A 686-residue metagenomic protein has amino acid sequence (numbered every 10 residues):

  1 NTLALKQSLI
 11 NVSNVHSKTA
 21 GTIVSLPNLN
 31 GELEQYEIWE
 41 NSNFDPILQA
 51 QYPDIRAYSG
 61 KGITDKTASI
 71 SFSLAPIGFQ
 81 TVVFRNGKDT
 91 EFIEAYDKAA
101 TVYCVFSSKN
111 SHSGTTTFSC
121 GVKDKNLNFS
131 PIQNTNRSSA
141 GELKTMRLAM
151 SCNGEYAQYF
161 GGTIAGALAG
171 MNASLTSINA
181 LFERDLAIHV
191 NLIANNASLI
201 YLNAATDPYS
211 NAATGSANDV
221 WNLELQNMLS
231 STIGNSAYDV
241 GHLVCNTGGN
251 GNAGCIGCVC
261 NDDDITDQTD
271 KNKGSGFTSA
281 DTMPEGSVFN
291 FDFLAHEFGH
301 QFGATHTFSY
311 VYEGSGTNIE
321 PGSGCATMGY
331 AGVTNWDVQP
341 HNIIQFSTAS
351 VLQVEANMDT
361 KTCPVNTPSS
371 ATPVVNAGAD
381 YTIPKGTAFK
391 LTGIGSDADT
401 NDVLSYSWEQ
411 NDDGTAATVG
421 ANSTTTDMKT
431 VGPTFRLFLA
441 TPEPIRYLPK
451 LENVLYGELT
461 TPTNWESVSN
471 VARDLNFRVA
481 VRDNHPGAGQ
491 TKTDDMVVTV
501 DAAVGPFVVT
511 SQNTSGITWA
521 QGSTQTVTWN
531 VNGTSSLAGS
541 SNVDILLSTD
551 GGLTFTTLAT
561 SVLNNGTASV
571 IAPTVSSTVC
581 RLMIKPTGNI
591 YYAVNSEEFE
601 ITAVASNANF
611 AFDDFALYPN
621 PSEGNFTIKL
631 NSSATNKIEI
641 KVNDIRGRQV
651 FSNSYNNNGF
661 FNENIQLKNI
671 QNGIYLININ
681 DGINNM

Functional and structural regions predicted by a protein language model:
N1-V220, G393, Y406: Zymogen propeptides/activation segments of proteases
S138-A480, G487-D494: Extracellular (secreted or membrane-anchored) zinc-dependent metallopeptidases, primarily metzincins but also closely
S370-G378, V504-Q512, N609-A616: Proline-enriched interdomain boundary motifs that mark the N-terminal boundary and often initiate the first structured
A377, Y381-F389, G516-S523, Y618-E623: Short, solvent-exposed loop/linker segments at the N-terminal edge of repeated beta-sheet extracellular domains
T387-D397, T524-T528, N625-K629: A short beta-strand segment in extracellular, disulfide-stabilized domains
S405-E409, N542-L546, E639-N643: Beta-strand signatures of extracellular beta-sandwich domains
Q410-D474, A480-A603: Extended, solvent-exposed regions of the mature portions of secreted/cell-surface glycoproteins
G539, A608-Y618, S622-M686: C-terminal outer-membrane/trafficking sorting elements
